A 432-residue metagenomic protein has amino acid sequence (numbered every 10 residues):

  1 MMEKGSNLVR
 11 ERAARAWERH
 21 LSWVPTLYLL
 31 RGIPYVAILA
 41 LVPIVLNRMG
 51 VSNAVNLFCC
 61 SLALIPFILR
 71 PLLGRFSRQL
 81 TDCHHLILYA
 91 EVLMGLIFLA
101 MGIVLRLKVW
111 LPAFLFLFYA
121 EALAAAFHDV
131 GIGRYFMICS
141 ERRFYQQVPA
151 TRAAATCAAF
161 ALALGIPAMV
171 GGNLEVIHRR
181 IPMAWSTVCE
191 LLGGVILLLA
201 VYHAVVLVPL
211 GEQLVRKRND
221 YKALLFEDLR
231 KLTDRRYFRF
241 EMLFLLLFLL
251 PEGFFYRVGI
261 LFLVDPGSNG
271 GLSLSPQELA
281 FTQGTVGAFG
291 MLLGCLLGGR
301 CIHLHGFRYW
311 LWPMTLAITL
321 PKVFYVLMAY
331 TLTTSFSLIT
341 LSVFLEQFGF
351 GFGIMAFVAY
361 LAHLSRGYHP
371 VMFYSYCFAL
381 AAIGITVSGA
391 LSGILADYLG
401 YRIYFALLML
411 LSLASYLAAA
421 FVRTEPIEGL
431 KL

Functional and structural regions predicted by a protein language model:
M2-E18, G211-E241: Juxtamembrane intracellular "pre-TM" segments in multi-pass secondary transporters
S6-F67, F240-F244, F248-S268: Helix-loop boundary and gating motifs at the non-cytosolic
I68-D82, L293-W310, A396-D397: Helix-to-loop junctions at the C-terminal end of transmembrane segments in multipass secondary transporters
Q79-L93, H303-A317, F336: Cytoplasmic membrane-interface "Motif A"-like loop-to-helix N-cap segments of 12-TM Major Facilitator Superfamily
V92-V109, L316-T334: C-terminal ends and interior cores of transmembrane alpha-helices in multi-pass membrane transporters/permeases
Q147-G172, F378-G389: Glycine-rich segments within core transmembrane alpha-helices of 12-TM secondary carriers
G194-Q213, A418-V422: C-terminal membrane-cytosol helix-exit motif in multi-pass small-molecule transporters
G367-Y398: A late C-terminal transmembrane helix in Major Facilitator Superfamily
